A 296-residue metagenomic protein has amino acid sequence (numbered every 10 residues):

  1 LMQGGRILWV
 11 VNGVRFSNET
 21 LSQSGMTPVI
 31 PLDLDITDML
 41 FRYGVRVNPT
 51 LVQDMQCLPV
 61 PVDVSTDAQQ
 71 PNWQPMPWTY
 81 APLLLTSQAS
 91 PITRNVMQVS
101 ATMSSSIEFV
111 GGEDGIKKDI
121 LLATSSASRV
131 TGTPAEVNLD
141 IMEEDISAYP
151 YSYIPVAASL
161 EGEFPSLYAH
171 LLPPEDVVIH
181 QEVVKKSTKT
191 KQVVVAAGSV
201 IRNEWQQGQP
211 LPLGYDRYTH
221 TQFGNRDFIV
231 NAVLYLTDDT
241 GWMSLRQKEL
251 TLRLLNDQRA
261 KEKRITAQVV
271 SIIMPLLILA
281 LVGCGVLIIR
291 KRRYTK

Functional and structural regions predicted by a protein language model:
L1-G241: Acidic, S/T/G-rich, low-cysteine, solvent-exposed domains in lumenal/extracellular/periplasmic regions of secretory
P49, A169, D238-L245, L279-V282 (+2 more regions): Intrinsically disordered or highly flexible coil/loop and linker segments, enriched in small and charged/polar residues
K117-K118, K185-K191, K248, K261-K263 (+2 more regions): Context-gated lysine
V230, L234-K263: Juxtamembrane amphipathic/hinge helix adjacent to a transmembrane helix
L254-K296: C-terminal signal-anchor/stop-transfer transmembrane helix together with its immediate cytosolic, Lys/Arg-enriched
